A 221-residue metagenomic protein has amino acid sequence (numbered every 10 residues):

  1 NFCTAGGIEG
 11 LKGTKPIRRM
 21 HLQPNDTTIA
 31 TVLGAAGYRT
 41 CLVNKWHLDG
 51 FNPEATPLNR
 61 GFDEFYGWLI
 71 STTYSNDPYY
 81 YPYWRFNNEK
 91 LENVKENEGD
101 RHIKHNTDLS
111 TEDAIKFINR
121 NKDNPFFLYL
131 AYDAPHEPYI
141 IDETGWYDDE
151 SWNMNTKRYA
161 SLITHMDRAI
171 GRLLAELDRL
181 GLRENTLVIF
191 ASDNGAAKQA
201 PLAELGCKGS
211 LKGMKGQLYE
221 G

Functional and structural regions predicted by a protein language model:
N1-G221: Formylglycine-dependent sulfatase
